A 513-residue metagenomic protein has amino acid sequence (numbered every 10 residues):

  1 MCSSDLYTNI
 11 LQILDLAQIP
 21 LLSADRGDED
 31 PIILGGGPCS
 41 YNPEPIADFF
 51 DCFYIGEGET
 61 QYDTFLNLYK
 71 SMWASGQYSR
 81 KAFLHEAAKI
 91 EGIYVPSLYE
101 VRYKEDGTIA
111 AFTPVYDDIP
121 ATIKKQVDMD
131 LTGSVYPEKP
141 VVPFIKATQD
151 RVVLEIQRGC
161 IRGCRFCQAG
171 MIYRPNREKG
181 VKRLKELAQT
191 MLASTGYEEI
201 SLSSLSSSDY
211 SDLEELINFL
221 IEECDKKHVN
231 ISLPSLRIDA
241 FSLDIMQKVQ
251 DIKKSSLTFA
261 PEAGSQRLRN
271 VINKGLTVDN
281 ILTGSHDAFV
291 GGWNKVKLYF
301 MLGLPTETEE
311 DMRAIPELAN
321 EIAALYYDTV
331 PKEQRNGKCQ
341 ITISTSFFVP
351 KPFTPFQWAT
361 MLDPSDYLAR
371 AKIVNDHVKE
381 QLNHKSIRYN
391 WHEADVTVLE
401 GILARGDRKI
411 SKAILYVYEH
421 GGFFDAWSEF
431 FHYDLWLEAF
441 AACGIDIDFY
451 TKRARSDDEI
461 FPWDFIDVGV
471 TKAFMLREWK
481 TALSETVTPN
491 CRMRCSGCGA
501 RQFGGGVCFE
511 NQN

Functional and structural regions predicted by a protein language model:
M1-T113, P355-D407, I414-E429: Glycine-rich beta-alpha loop elements in corrinoid/cobalamin-binding modules across cobalamin-dependent enzymes
P45, E100-K104, S211, F241-I245 (+6 more regions): Flexible glycine/acidic-rich beta-alpha junction loops that bind and position SAM and/or redox cofactors in anaerobic
P96, R102, D106-V153, G469-T481 (+1 more regions): N-terminal [4Fe-4S]-dependent radical SAM core
P140-R165, L192, L233, F347-V349: N-terminal pre-triad scaffold of radical SAM enzymes
E155-M171, P489-G504: Local cysteine-cluster metal-coordination motifs and their immediate loop/turn environment, predominantly Fe-S cluster
C167-R183, A500-N513: Iron-sulfur (Fe-S) cluster-binding segments and ferredoxin-like electron-carrier domains, especially [2Fe-2S]
Q189-T342, S346, P350: Conserved SAM/AdoMet-binding glycine-rich loop
E380-N513: Radical SAM enzyme core and accessory elements
